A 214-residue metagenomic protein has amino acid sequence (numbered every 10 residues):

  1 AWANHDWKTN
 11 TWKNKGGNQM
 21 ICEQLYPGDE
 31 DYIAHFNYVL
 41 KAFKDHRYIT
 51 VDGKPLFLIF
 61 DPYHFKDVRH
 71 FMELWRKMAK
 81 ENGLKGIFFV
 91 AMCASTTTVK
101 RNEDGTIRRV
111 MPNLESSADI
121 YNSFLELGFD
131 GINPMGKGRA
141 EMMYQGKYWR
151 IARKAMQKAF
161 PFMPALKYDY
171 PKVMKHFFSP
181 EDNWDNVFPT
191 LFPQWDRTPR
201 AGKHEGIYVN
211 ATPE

Functional and structural regions predicted by a protein language model:
A1-E214: Glycan-processing catalytic domains of CAZymes
